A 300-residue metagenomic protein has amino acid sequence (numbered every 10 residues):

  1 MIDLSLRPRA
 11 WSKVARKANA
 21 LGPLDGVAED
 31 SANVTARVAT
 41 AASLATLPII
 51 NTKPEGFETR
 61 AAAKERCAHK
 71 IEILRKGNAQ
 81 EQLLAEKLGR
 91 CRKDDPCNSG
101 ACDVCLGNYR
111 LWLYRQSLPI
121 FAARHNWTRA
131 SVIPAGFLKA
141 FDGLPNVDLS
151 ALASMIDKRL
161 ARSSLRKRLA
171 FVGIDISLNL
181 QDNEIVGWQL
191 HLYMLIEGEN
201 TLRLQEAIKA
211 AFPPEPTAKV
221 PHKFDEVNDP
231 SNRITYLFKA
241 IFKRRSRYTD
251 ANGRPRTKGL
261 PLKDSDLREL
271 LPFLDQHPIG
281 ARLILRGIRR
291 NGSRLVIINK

Functional and structural regions predicted by a protein language model:
M1-W188, G198-K300: Right-hand nucleic-acid polymerase module
